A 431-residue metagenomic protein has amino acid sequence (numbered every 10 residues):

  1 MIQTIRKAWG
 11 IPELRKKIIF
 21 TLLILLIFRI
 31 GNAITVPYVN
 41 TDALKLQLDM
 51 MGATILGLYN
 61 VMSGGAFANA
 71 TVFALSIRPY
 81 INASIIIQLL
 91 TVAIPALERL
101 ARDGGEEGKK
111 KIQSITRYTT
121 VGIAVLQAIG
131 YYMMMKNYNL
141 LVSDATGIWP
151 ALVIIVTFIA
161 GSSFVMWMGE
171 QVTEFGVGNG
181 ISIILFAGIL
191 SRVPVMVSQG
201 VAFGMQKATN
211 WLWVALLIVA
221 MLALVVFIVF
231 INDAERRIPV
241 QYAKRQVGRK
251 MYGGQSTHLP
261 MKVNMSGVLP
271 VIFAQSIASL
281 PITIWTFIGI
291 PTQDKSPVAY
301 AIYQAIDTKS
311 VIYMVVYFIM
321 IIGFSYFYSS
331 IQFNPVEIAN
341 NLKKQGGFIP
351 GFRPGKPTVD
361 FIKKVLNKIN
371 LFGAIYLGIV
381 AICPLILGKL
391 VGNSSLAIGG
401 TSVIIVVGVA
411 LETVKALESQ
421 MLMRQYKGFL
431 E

Functional and structural regions predicted by a protein language model:
M1-E431: N-terminal cationic and glycine-rich segments that engage phosphates or anionic surfaces
